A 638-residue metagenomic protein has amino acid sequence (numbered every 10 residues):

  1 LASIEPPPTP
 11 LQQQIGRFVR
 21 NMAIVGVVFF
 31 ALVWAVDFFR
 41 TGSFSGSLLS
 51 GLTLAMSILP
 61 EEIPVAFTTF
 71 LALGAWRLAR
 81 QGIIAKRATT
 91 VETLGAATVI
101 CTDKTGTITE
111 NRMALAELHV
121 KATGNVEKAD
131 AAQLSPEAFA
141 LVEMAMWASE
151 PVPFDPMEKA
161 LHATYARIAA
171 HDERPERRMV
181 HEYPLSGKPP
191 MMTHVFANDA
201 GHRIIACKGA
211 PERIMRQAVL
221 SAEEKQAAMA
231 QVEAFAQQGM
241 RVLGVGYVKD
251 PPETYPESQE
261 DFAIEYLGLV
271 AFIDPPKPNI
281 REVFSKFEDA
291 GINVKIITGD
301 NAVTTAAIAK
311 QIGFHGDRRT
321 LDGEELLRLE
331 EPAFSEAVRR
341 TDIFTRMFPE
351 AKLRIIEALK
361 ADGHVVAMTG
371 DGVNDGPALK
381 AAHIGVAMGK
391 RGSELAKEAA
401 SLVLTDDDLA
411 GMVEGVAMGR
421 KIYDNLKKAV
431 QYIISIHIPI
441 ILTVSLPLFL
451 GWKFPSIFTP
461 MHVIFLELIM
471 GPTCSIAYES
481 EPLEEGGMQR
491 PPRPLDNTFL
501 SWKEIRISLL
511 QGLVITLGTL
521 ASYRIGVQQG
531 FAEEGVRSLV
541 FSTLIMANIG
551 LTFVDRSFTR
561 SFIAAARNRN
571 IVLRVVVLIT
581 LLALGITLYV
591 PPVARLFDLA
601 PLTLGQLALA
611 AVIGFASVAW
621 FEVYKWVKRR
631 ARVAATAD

Functional and structural regions predicted by a protein language model:
L1-Q489, F499-L500, L513, V527 (+1 more regions): Conserved cytosolic headpiece of P-type ATPases
F29, G518, A547-G550, V554 (+1 more regions): Membrane-embedded alpha-helical transmembrane segments of multi-pass integral membrane proteins
P439-I440, I507-T519: Core segments of transmembrane alpha-helices that mediate helix-helix packing or line hydrophobic substrate/ligand
I469-M470, I515, S538-T552: Generic alpha-helical transmembrane segments
P494-L513, E533-L539: Membrane-water interface at loop-to-transmembrane-helix junctions
A521-G530: Juxtamembrane and boundary regions of transmembrane helices in multi-pass small-molecule transporters and channels
V536, R556-T559: Active/binding-pocket-proximal capping segment
